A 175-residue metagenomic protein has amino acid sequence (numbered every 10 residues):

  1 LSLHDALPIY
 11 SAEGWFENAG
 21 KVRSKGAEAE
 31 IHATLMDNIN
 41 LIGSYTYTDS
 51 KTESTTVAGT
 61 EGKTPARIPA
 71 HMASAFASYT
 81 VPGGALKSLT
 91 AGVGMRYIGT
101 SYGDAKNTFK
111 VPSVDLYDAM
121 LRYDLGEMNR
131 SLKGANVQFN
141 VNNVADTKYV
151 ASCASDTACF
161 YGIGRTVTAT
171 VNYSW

Functional and structural regions predicted by a protein language model:
L1-L7: Short, small-residue-biased leader/transition segments that mark boundaries at the very start of proteins
S2, D37, R130-K133: Structured loop/turn residues at beta-strand edges in well-structured enzyme cores
H4, S24, V141: ATP/adenylate-binding site constellation spanning eukaryotic-like Ser/Thr protein kinases, ABC-transporter
L7, E30-H32, M120, G126: Intrinsically disordered, low-complexity regions of eukaryotic proteins
P8-I9, G43: Short, flexible helix/strand-to-coil boundary loops that buttress conserved ligand/catalytic motifs in alpha/beta
Y10-E17: Surface-exposed loop/turn segments flanking beta-strands in extracellular/periplasmic regions
E17-D104, S174: Gram-negative outer-membrane beta-barrel transporters
A66-W175: Conserved C-terminal beta-signal and adjacent last beta-strands/turns of outer-membrane beta-barrel proteins
